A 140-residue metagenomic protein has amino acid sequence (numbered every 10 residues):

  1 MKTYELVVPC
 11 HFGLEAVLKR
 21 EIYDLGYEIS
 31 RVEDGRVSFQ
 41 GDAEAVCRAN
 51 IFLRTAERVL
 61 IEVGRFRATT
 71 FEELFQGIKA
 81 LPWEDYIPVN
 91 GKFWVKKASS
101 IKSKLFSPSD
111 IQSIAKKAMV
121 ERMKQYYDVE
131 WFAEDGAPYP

Functional and structural regions predicted by a protein language model:
K2-Y139: Non-catalytic nucleic-acid substrate-recognition regions in nucleic-acid-modifying enzymes
